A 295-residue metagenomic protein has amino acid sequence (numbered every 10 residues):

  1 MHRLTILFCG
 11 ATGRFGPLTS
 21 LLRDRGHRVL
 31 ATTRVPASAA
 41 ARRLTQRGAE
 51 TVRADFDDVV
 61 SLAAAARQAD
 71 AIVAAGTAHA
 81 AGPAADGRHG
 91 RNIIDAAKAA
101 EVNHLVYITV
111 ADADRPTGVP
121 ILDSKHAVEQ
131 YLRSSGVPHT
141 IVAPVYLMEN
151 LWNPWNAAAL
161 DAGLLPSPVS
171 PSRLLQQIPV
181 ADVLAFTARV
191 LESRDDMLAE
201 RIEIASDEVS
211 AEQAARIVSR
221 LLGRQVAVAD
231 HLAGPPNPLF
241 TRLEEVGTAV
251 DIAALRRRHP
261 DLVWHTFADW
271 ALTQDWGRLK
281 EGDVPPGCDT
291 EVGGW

Functional and structural regions predicted by a protein language model:
H2-R42, D57-V60, A65, A69 (+6 more regions): Oxidoreductase cofactor-interface core, primarily capturing Rossmann-like NAD(P)-dependent enzymes
T45-D58: Rossmann-fold cofactor-recognition segment
V52-R53, V73-A75, Y107: Short, conserved beta-strand segments within well-ordered enzyme catalytic domains that often line or immediately flank
G76, T109, D230: Short secondary-structure boundary segments
L222-Q225, A229-W295: A hydrophobic C-terminal alpha-helical subdomain
